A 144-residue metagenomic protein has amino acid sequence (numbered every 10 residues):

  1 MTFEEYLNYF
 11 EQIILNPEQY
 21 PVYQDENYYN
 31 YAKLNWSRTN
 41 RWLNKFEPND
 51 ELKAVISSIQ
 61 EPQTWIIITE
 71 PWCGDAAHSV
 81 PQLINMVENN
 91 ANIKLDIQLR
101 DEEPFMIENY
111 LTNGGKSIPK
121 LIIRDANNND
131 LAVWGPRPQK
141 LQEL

Functional and structural regions predicted by a protein language model:
M1-P62, N85-N89, R100, I107-G115 (+1 more regions): Non-globular targeting/processing and membrane-anchoring segments
W65-T69, L83, A91-I107, S117 (+1 more regions): Thiol-based oxidoreductase modules, predominantly thioredoxin-like and allied folds used for disulfide exchange
P71-H78: Conserved redox-active cysteine motifs that mediate thiol-disulfide chemistry, especially di-cysteine Cys-X(1-2)-Cys
H78-S79, N90-K94, Q139: Non-catalytic interaction surface on structured domains
L121-G135: A glycine-rich helix N-cap at a beta->alpha junction
